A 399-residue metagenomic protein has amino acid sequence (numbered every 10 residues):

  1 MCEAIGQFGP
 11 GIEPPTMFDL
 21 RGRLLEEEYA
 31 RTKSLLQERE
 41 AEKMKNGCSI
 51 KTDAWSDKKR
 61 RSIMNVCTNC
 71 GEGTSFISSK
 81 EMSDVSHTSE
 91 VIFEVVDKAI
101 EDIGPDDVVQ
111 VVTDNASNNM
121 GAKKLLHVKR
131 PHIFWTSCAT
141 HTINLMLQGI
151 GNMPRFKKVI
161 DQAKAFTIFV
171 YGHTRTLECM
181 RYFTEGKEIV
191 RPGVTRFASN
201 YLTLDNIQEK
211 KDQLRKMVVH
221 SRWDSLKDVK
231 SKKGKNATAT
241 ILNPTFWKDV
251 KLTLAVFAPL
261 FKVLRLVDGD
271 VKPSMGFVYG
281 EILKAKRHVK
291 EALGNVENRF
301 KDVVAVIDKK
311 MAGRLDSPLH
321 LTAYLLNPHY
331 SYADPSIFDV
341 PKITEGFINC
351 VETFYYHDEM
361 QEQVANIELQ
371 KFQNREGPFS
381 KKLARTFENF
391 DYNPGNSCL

Functional and structural regions predicted by a protein language model:
M1-L399: Short alpha-helical patches at protein termini and domain edges that function as localization/binding signals
